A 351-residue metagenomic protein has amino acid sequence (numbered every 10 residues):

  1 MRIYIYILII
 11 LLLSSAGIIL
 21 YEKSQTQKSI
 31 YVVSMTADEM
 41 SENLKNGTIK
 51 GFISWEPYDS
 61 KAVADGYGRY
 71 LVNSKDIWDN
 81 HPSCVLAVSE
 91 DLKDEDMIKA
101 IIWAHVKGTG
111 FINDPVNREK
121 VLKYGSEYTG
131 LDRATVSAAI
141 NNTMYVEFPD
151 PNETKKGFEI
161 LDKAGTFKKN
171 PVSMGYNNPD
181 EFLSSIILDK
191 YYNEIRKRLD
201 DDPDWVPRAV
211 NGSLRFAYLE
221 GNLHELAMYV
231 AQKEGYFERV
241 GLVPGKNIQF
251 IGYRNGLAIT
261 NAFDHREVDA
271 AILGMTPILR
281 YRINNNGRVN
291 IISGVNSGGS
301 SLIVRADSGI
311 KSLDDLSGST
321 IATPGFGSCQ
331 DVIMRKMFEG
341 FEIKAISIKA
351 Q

Functional and structural regions predicted by a protein language model:
M1-K28, N142, P149-Q249: N-terminal hydrophobic or amphipathic helices and topogenic motifs
S24-D65, N80, N211-V240, I251 (+3 more regions): Bilobed "Venus flytrap"/periplasmic-binding protein-like clamshell domains and structurally analogous long
M35-D38, I53, E95-K99, P115-E119 (+5 more regions): Soluble non-cytosolic domains of exported or imported proteins
A37-S126, G274-P277, N285-N286, S308 (+2 more regions): Pocket-lining segment of extracytoplasmic ligand-binding domains
N43-K45, T260-D264, Y281, L316: Hydrophobic residues within well-ordered alpha-helices
I49, E267-V268: Short, high-confidence coil segments that cap the C-terminus of an alpha-helix and link into the following beta-strand
K93-N170: Secondary-structure end/capping motifs
V268-A271, L279, R288-G299: Short beta-strand-centered segments that line the small-molecule binding cleft or hinge of alpha/beta clamshell
